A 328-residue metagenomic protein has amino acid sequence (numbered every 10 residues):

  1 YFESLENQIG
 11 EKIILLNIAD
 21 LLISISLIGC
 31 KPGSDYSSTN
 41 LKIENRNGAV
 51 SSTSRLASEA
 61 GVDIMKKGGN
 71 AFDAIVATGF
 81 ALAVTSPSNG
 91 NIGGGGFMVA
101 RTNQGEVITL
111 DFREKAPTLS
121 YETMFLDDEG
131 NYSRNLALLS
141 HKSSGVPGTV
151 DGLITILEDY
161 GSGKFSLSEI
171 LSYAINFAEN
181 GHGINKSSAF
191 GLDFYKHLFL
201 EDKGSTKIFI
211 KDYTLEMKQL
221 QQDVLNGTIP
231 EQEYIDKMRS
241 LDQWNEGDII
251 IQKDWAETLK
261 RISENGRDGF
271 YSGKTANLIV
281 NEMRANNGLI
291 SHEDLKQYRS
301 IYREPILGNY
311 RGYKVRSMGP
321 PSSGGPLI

Functional and structural regions predicted by a protein language model:
Y1-F2: Aromatic (phenylalanine/tyrosine) cluster motif
L5-I18: Bacterial N-terminal signal peptides that target proteins for export
I28-G29: C-terminal motif of bacterial Sec signal peptides marking the signal peptidase cleavage site
P32-E59, D63, A71-N265, Y271-S272 (+1 more regions): Noncatalytic scaffold domains of N-terminal-nucleophile
P326-I328: Small/polar-residue-rich segments within soluble enzyme cores
